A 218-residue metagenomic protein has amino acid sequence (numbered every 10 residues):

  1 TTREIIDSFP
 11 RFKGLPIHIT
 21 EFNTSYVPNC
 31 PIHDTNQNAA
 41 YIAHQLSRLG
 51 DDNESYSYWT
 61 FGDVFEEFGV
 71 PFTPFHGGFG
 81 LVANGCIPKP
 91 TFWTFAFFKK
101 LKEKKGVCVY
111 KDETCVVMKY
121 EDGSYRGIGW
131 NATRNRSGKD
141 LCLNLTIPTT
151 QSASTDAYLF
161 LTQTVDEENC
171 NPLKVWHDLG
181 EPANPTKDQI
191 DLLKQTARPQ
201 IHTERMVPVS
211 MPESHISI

Functional and structural regions predicted by a protein language model:
T1-V70, P74-G77, L81-K104, L143 (+1 more regions): Catalytic-core region of carbohydrate-active enzymes that cleave or remodel glycosidic bonds
E4-S8, G14, E121, D178 (+1 more regions): Polar/charged alpha-helical tracts
E66, V109-Y110: A cross-taxonomic marker for long C-terminal extensions/tails that follow the last structured domain
P74-G77, P88, Y110, D122 (+2 more regions): Short, solvent-exposed coil/turn segments
K104-G106, R126: Short, hydrophobic/aromatic-rich segments at coil-to-beta transitions
K105, T114-C115, H215: Short, acidic/polar N-cap/turn motifs at the starts of alpha helices
D112-G180: Carbohydrate-binding surface patches
S152-I216: Acidic, Ser/Thr/Pro-rich beta/coil linker or hinge segments at domain junctions
